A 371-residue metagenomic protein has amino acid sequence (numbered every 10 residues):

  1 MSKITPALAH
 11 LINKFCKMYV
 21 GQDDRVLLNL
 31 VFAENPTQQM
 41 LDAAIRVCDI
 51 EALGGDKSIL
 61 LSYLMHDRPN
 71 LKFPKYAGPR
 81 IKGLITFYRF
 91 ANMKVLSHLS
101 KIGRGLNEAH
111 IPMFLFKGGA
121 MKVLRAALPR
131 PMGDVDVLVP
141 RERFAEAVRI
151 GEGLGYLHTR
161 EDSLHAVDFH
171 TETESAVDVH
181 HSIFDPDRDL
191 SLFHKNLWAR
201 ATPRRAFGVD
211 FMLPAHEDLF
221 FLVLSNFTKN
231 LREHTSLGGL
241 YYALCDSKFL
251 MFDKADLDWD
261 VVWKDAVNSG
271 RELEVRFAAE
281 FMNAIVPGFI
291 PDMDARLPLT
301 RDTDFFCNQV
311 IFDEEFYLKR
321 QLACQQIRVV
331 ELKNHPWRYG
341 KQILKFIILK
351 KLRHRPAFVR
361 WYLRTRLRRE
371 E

Functional and structural regions predicted by a protein language model:
S2-G133, V139-E371: Conserved NTP-donor binding/palm subdomain of two-metal-ion nucleotidyltransferases/polymerases, i.e., the charged
